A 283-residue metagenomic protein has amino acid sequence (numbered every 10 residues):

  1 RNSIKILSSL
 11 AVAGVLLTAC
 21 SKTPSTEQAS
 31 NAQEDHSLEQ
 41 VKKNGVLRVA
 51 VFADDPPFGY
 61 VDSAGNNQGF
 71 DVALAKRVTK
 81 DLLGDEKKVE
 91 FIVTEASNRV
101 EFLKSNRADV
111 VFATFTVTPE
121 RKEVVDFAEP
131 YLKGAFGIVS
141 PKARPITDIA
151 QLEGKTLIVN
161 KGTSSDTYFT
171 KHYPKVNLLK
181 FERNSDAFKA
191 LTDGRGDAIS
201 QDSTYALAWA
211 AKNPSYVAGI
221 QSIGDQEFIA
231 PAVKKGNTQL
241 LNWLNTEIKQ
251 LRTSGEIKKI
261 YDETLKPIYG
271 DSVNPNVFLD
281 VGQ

Functional and structural regions predicted by a protein language model:
L16-A19: C-terminal motif of bacterial Sec signal peptides marking the signal peptidase cleavage site
T23-S25, A32, V72-A73, R77-D81 (+2 more regions): Extended ligand-binding regions for polar small-molecule ligands
A29-V111: Extracytoplasmic small-molecule ligand-binding "clamshell" domains of the periplasmic binding protein/Venus flytrap
E34-D35, V89-E101, R144, L179-K189 (+2 more regions): Short helix-initiation/N-cap motifs at beta->coil->alpha
V51-P57, N67-L82, T116, K133-F188 (+2 more regions): Bilobed "Venus flytrap"/periplasmic-binding protein-like clamshell domains and structurally analogous long
A53, L132-S140, S203, L207-I248 (+1 more regions): Periplasmic-binding protein-like
K76, K88-Q151: Acidic, polar ligand-binding/catalytic clefts
N98, T114-E123, Y168-K171, T192-Q226: A ligand-binding cleft/hinge motif common to bilobed small-molecule-binding domains
